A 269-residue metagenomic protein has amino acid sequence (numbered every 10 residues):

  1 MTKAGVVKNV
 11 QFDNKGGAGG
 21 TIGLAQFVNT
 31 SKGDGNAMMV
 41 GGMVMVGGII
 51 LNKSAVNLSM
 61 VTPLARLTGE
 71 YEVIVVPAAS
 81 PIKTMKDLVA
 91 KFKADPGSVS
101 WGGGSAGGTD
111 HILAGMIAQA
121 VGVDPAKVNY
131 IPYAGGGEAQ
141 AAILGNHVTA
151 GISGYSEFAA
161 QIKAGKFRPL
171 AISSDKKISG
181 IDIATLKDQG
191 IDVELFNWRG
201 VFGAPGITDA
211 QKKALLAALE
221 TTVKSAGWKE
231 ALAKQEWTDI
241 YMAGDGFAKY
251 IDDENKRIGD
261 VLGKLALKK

Functional and structural regions predicted by a protein language model:
M1-S59, S98, V123-A150, D239-M242 (+1 more regions): N-terminal (or domain-start) structured segment
M1-V7, H111-A120, K224-G227: Short, polar/charged alpha-helical segment
N36-M39, A55-V73, V99-G102, I191-D192 (+1 more regions): A structural signal for short loop-to-beta-strand junctions that line the ligand-binding cleft of periplasmic/secreted
V76-G97, Q189: Flexible hinge/capping segments at coil-to-helix
A94-P96, E220-W237, L262-G263: Periplasmic-binding protein-like
S98, G102-I183: Ligand-binding pocket segment of bilobal, Venus flytrap-like solute-binding proteins
E157-A226, Q235, D253-K256: C-terminal lobe and pocket-closing loops of periplasmic/extracytoplasmic Venus-flytrap solute-binding proteins
A243-K269: Extracellular/periplasmic bilobal clamshell ligand-binding domains
